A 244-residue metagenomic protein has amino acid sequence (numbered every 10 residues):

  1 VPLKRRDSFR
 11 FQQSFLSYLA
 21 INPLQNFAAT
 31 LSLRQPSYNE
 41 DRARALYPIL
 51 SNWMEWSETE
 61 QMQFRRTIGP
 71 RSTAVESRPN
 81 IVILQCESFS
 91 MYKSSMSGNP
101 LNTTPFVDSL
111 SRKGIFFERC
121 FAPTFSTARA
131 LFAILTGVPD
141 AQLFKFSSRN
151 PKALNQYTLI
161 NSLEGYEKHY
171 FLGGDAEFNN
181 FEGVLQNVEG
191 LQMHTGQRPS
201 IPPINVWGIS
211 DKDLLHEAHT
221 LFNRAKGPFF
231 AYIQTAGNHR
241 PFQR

Functional and structural regions predicted by a protein language model:
V1-P79, M96, S111-G114, R119: N-terminal secretory/membrane-targeting segments
M54-R244: Solvent-exposed soluble domains appended to multi-pass membrane proteins
